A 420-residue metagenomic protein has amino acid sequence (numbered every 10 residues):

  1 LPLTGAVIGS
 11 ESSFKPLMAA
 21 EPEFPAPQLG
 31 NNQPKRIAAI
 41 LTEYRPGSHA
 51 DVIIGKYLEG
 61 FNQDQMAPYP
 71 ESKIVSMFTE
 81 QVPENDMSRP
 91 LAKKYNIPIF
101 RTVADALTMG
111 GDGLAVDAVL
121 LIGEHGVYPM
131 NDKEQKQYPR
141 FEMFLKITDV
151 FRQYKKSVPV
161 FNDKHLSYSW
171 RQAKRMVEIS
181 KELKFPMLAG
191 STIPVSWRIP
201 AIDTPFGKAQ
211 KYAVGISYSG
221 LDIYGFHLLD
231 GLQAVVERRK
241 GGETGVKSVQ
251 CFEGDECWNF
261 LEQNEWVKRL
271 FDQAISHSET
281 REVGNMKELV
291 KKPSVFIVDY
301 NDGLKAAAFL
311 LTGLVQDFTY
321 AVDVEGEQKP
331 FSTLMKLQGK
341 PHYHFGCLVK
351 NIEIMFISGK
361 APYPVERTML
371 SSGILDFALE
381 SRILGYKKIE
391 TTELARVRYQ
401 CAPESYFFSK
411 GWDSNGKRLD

Functional and structural regions predicted by a protein language model:
L1-A20: N-terminal export signals
G5-E11, P25, E134-K136, M355-D420: C-terminal helix-rich "cap/oligomerization" subdomain common to oxidoreductases
F24-K94, A213: N-terminal Rossmann-like dinucleotide-binding module
P98-L107: Short acidic-hydrophobic, aromatic-tinged amphipathic segments that line or gate anion-handling sites
D117-G123: N-terminal Rossmann-like NAD(P) cofactor-binding module of classical short-chain dehydrogenase/reductase
E124-I193: Beta-strand-loop-alpha-helix segment that lines the small-molecule cofactor/substrate pocket of alpha/beta enzymes
A213-L304, L311-L314, M369-G373: Rossmann-like dinucleotide-binding domain that binds NAD(P)(H)
E282-R367: NAD(P)-dinucleotide binding in Rossmann-like oxidoreductases
